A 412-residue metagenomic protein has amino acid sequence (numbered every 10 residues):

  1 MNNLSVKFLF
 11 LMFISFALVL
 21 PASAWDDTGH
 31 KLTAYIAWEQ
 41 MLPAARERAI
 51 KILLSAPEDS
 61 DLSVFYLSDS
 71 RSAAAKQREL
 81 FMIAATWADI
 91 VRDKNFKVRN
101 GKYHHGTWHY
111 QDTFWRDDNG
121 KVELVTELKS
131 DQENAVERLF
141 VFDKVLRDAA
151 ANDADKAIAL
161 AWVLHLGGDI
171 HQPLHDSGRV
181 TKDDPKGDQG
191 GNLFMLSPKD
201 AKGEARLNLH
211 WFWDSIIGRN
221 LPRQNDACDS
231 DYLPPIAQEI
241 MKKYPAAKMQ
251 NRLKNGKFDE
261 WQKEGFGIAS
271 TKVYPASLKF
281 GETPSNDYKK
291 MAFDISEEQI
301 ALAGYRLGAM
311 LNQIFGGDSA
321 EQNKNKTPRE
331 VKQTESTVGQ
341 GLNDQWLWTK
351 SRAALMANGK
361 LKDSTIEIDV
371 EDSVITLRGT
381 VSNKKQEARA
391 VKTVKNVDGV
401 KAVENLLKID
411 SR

Functional and structural regions predicted by a protein language model:
M1-V6: N-terminal secretory signal peptides that target proteins for export/translocation
K7-V19: Bacterial N-terminal signal peptides
I14-F16, A37, L355, V394: Broad structural signal for hydrophobic residues in well-ordered alpha-helices, predominantly aliphatic
L20, G106, S364: Residue-level signal for beta-strand positions within conserved beta-sheet cores that form or flank
S23-L166, P173-N323: N-terminal, motif-rich segments that launch catalysis or mediate targeting to/interaction with membranes, typified by
A320-R412: N-terminal targeting leaders
